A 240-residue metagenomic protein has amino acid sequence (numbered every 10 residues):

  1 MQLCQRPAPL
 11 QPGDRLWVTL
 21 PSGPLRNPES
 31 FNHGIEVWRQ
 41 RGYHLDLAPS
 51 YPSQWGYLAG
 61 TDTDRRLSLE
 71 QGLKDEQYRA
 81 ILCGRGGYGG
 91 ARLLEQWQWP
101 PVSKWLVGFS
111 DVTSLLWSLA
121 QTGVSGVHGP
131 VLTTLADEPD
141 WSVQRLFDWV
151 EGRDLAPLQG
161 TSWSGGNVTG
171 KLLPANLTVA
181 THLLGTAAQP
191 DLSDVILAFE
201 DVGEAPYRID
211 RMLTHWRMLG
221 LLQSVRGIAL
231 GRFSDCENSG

Functional and structural regions predicted by a protein language model:
M1-Q77: ATP/NTP phosphate-donor binding region
A80-G90, F109: N-terminal glycine-rich "phosphate-gripper" loop used for MgATP/nucleotide binding and carboxylate activation
G86-V102: Short Gly/Thr/Asp-enriched flexible loops that form oxyanion-binding sites at enzyme active sites
W97-S118, S125-L132: Short, acidic/small-residue loops that bind anionic groups at enzyme active sites
V124-G185: Conserved anion/nucleotide-ligand pocket segment
L173-W216: Oxyanion-binding "anion nests"
W216-G240: C-terminal active-site/capping subdomain that shapes the small-molecule cofactor and substrate pocket of enzyme
